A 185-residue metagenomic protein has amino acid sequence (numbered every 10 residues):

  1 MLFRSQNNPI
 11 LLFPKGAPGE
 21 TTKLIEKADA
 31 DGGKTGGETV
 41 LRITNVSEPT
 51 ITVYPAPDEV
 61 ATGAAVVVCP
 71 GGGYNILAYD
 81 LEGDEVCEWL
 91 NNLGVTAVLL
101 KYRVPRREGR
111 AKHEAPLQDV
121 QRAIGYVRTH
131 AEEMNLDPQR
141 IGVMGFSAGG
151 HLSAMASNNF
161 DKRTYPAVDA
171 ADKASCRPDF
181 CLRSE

Functional and structural regions predicted by a protein language model:
M1-L2: Short, small-residue-biased leader/transition segments that mark boundaries at the very start of proteins
F13-K15, I51-A61, E132-M134: Short beta-strand-to-loop junctions in surface cap/lid or active-site-entrance loops
G16-A17, P70-N75, S147: Active-site glycine-rich loops that stabilize anionic/oxyanionic intermediates across multiple enzyme folds
T22-G32, G36-T39, I43-P57, A64-A65: A short loop-to-beta-strand scaffold at the N-terminal edge of the catalytic core in hydrolase folds
T62-G71: Short beta-strand element of the alpha/beta-hydrolase
A65, N91-K101, G142, F180: A fold-wide structural signal in alpha/beta-hydrolase
L77-D80, E85-V86, L100-P138: Catalytic nucleophile-loop/oxyanion-hole region of alpha/beta-hydrolase and closely related hydrolase-like folds
Q118-E185: Primarily recognizes the serine-hydrolase "nucleophile elbow" in alpha/beta-hydrolase and SGNH/GDSL folds
